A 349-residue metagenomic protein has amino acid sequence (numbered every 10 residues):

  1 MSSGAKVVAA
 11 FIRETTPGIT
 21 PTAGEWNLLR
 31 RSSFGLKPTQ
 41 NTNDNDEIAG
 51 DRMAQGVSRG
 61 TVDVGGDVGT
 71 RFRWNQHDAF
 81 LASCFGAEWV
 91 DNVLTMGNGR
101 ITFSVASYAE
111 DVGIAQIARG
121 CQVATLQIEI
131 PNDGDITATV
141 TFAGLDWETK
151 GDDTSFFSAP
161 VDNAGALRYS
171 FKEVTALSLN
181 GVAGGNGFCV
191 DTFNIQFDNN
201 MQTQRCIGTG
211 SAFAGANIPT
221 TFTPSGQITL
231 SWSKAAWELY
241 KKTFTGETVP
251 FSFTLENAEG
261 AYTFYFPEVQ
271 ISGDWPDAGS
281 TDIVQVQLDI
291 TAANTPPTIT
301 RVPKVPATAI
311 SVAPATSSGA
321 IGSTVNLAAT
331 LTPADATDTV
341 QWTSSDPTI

Functional and structural regions predicted by a protein language model:
M1-K304: Signature of extracytoplasmic/envelope-associated structural regions
K304-I349: Extracytoplasmic soluble-region selector
